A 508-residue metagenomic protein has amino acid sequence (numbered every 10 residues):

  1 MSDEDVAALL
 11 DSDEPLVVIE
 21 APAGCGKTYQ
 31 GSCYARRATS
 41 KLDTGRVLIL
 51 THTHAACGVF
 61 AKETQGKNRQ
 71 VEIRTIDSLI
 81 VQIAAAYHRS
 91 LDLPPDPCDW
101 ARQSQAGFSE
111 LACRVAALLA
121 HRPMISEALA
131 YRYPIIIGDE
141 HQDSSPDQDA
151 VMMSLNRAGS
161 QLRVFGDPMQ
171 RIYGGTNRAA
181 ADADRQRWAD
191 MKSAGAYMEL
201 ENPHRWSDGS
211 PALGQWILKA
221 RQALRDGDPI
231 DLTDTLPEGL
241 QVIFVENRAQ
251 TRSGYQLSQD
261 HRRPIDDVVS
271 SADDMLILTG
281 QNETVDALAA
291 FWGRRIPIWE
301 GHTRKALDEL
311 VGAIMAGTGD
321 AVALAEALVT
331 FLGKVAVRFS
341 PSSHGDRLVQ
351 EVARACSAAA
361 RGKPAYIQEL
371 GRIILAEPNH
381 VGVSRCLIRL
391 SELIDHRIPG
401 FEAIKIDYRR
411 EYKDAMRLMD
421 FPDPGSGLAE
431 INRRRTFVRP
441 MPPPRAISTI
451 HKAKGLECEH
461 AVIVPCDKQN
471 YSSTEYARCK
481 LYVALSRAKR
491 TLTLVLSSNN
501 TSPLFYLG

Functional and structural regions predicted by a protein language model:
M1-G508: The feature marks helicase ATPase cores and/or their adjacent C-terminal helical subdomains in SF1/SF2/AAA+ helicases
